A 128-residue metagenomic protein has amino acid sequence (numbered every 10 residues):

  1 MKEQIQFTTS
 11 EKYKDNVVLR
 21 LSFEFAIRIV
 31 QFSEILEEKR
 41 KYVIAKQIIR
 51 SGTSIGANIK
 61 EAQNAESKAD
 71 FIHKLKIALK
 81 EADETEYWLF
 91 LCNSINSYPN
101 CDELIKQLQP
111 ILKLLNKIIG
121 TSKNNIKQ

Functional and structural regions predicted by a protein language model:
M1-N58, A65-Q128: Short, C-terminally biased terminal segments at protein or domain edges
